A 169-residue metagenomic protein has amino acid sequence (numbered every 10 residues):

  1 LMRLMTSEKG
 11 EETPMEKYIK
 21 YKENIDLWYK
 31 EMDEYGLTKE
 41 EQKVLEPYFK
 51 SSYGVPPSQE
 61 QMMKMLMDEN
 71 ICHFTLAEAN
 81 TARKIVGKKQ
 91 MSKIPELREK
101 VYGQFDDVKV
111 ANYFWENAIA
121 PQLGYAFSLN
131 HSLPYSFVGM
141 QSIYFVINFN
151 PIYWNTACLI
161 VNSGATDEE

Functional and structural regions predicted by a protein language model:
L1-E169: Noncatalytic, beta-rich nucleic-acid-contacting surfaces in large DNA/RNA-processing enzymes
